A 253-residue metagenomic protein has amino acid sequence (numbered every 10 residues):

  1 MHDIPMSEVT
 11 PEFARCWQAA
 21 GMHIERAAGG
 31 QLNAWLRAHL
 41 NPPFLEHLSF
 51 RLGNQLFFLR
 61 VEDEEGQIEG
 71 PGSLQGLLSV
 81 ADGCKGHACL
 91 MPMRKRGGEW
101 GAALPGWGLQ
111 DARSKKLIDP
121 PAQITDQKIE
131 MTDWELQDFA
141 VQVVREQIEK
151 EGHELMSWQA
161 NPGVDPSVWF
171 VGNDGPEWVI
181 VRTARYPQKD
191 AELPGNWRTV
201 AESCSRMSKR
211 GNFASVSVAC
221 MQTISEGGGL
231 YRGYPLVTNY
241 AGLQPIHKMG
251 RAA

Functional and structural regions predicted by a protein language model:
M1-L40, D119-Q159: Acidic-basic catalytic patches of nuclease active cores, encompassing PD-(D/E)XK and other metal-cofactor nuclease
H23-P42, M93-R113: Short N-terminal signal/transit or membrane-insertion segments and the immediately adjacent low-complexity/disordered
W35-Q55, R60-G98, V171-R232: Catalytic cores of nucleic-acid endonucleases
N41-V61, G106-E130: Short N-terminal secondary-structure initiator segments
M93, A160-N161: Proline- and acidic/polar-enriched loop/turn elements at helix boundaries
K95-P120, G211-A253: Domain-level recognition of nuclease-like catalytic cores that cleave nucleotide substrates
G163-W169: Beta-rich nucleic-acid/ligand-interaction surfaces
